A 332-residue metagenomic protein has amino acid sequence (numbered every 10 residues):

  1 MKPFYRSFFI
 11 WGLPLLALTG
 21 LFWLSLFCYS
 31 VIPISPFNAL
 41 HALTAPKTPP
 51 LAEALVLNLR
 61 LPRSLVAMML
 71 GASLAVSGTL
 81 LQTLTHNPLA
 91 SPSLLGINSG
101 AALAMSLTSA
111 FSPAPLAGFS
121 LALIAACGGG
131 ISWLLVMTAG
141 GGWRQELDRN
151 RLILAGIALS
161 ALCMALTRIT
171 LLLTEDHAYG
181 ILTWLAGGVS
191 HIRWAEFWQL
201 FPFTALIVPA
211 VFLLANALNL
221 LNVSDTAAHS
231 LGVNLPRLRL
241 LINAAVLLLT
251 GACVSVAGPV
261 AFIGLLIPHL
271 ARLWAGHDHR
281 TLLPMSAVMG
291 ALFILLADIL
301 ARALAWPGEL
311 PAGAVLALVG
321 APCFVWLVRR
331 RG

Functional and structural regions predicted by a protein language model:
M1-G332: Alpha-helical transmembrane segments in inner-membrane proteins
